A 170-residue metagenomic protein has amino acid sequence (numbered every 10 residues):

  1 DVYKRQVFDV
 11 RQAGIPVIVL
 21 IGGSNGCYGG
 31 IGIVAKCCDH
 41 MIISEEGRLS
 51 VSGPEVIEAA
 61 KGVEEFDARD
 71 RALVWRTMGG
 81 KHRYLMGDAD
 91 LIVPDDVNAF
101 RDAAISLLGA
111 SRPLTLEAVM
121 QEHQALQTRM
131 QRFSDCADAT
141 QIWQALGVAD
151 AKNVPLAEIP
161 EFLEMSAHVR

Functional and structural regions predicted by a protein language model:
D1-L116: Conserved catalytic cores of soluble enzyme domains, especially glycine-rich substrate-binding beta-alpha loops
I105-R170: Intrinsically disordered, low-complexity segments enriched in small/flexible residues
